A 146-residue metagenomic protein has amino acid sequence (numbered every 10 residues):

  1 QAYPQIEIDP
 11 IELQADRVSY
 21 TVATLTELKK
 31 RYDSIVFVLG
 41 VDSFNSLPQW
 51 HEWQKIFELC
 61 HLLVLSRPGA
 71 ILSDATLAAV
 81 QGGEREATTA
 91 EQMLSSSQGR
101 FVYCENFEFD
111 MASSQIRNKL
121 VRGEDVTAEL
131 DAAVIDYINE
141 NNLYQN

Functional and structural regions predicted by a protein language model:
Q1-N146: Nucleotidyltransferase catalytic core that binds NTPs
